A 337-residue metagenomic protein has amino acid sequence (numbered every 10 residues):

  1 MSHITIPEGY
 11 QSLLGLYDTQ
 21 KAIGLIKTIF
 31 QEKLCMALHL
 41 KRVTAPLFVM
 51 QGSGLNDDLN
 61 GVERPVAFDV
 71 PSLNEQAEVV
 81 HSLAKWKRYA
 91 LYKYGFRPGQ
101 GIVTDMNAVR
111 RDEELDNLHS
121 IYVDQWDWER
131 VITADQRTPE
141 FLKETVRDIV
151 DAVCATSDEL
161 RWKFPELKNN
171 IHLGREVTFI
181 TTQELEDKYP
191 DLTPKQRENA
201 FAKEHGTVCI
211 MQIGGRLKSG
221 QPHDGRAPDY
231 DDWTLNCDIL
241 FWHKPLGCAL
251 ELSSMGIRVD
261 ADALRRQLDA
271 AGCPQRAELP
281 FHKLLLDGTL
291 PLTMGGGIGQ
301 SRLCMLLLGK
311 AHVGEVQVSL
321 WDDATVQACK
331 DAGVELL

Functional and structural regions predicted by a protein language model:
S2-H119, D127-V131: Class II aminoacyl-tRNA synthetase-like tRNA-binding/catalytic domains
K21, L25, I29, R137-E144 (+4 more regions): Generic recognition of stable, solvent-exposed alpha-helical segments in well-folded globular domains
L34-K41, I149-L160, A311: A generic secondary-structure signal for well-formed alpha-helical elements
L47-Q51, P165-H172, D322-V326: A glycine-rich phosphate-binding loop feature that marks nucleotide/adenosyl-phosphate handling sites
F68-V70, Y92-P98, L118-S120, N169-N170 (+3 more regions): A general structural signal for short secondary-structure junctions and capping/turn motifs
Q100-I102, V123-D127, H205-T207, G247-A249: Extracellular structured ligand-interaction cores
T104-Q196: Extended, charged alpha-beta segments that form solvent-exposed binding/catalytic grooves in nucleic-acid-handling
V109, I180-L337: A translation/RNA-centric and nucleic-acid-associated enzymatic feature enriched in Class II aminoacyl-tRNA synthetases
